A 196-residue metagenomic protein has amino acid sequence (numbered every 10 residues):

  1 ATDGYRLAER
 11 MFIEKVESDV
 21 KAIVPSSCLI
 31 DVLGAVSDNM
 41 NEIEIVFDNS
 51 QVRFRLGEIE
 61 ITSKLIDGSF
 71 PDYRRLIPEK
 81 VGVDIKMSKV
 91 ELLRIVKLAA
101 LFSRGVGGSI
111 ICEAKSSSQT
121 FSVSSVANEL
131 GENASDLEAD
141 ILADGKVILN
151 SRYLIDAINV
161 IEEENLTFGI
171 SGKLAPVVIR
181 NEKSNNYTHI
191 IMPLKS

Functional and structural regions predicted by a protein language model:
A1-A8, K15-I66, V81-S196: DNA polymerase processivity clamps
S69: Glycine-rich, pocket-lining loop/helix-strand segments that form or immediately flank
R75: A contiguous, well-structured pocket-lining segment that forms one wall/lid of small-molecule binding clefts in soluble
